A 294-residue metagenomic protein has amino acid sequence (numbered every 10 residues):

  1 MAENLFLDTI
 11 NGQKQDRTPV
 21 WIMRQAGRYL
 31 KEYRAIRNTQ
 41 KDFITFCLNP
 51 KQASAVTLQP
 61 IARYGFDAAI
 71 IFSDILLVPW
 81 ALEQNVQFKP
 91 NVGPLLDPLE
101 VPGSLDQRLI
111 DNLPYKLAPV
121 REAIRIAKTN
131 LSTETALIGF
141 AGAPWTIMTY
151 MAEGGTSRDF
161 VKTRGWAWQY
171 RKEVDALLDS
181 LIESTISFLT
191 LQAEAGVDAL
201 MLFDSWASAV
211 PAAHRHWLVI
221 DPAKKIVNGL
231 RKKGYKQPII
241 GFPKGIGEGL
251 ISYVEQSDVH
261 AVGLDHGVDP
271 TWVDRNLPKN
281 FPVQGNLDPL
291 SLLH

Functional and structural regions predicted by a protein language model:
M1-F88, I126, K225: N-terminal basic, low-complexity leaders that serve as flexible interaction/assembly modules and, when applicable, as
Q15, W21, A68-I70, A136-I138 (+4 more regions): Structural preference for beta-strand elements that scaffold enzyme active sites
M23-Q25, D74, F140-P144, S205 (+3 more regions): Active-site beta-loop-alpha junctions enriched in small/polar residues
A68-P90, L96-L113, V197-H216: Glycine-rich, proline-tolerant flexible connector loops at the mouths of alpha/beta enzymes
Q87-F188: Active-site-proximal, glycine-rich beta->alpha crossover segments in alpha/beta enzymes that shape flexible
K116-T135, A212-Q237, R275-N280: Alpha-helix-loop-beta-strand connector modules within alpha/beta enzyme cores
E153-L200, A212, H216-K236, I251-V259: Alpha/beta enzyme core
N228-H294: Catalytic-face loop-and-helix region of soluble metabolic enzyme cores
